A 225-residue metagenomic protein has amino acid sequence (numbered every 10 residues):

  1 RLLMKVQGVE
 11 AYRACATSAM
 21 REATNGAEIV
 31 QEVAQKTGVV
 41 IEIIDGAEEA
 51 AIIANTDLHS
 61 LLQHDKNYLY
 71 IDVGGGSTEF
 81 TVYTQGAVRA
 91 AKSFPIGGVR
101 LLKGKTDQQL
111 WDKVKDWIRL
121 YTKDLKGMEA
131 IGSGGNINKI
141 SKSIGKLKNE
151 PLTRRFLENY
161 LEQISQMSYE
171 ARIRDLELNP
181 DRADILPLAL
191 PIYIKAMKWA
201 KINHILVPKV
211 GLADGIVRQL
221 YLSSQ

Functional and structural regions predicted by a protein language model:
R1-R13, T17-N67, V82-Q225: Helical "lid/coupling" subdomains associated with nucleotide-phosphate turnover
I71-S77, S133-N136: A short acidic Gly-Thr/Ser loop motif
